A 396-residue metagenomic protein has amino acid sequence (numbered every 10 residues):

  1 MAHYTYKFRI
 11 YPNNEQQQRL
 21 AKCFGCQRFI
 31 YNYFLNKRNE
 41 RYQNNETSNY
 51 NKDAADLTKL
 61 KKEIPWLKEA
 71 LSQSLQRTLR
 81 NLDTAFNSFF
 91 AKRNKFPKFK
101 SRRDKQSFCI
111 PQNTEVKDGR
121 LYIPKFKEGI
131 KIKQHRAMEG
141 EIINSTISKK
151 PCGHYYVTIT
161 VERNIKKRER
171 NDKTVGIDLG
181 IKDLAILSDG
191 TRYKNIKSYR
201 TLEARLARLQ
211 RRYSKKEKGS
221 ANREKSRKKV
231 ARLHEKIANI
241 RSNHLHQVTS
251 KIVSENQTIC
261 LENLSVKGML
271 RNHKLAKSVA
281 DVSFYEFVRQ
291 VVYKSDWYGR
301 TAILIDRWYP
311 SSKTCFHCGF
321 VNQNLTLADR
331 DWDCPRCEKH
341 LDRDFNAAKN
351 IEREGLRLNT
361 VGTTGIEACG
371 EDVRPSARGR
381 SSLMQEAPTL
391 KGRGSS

Functional and structural regions predicted by a protein language model:
M1-L75: Gly/serine-rich nucleotide phosphate-binding loop at the start of the catalytic core of nucleotide/ADP-ribose-handling
H3, S278, V282-S396: Positively charged, low-complexity nucleic-acid-binding target-recognition regions
N13, K117, P151, S188-T191 (+2 more regions): Short acidic-glycine loop/turn motifs at beta-strand connectors
Q43-I64, I142-N144, K150-V175, L179-V288 (+1 more regions): Substrate-contacting helices/loops that form the catalytic groove of nucleic-acid and nucleotide-polymer processing
K52-K150: Acidic carboxylate diad motif detector
S88-F99, N164-K167, D296-L304, Q323: Active-site phosphate-binding and catalytic loops of NTP-dependent enzymes
G119-K125, Y155-I159, D331-D333: Generic recognition of long tandem-repeat/solenoid scaffolds
